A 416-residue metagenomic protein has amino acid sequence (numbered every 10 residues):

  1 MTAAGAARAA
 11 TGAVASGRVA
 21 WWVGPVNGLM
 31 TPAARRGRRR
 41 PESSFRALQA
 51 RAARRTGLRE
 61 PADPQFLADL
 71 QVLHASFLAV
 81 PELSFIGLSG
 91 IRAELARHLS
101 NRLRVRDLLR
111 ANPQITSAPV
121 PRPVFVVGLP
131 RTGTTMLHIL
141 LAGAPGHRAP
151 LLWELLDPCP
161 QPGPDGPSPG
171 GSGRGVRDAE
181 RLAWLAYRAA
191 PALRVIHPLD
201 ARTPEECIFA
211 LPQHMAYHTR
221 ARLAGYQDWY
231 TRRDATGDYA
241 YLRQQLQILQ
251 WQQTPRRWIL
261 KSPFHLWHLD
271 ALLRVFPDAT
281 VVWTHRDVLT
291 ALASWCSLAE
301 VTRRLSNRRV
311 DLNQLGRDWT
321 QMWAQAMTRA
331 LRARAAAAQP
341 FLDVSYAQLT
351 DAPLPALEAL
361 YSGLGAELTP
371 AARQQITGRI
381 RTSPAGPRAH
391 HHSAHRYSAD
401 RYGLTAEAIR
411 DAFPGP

Functional and structural regions predicted by a protein language model:
M1-D107, L223-Y239, L246-Q253, L292-D343 (+1 more regions): PAPS-dependent sulfotransferases, especially Golgi type II membrane carbohydrate sulfotransferases
D107-S117: Pre-Walker A adenine-sensing motif
T116-V124: A short, charged/proline- and glycine-enriched loop that marks the coil->beta-strand transition at the N-terminal
F125-P145: Glycine-rich phosphate-binding P-loop
V127-L129, I259-P263, Y346: Short His-Asn-centered micro-motif
G143-W153: Post-Walker A helix-loop "phosphate-sensing" segment adjacent to the P-loop in P-loop NTPases
L156-W258: PAPS-dependent sulfation machinery
K261, L272-S297: Conserved phosphate-donor/acceptor-positioning beta-strand/loop module used by diverse small-molecule
